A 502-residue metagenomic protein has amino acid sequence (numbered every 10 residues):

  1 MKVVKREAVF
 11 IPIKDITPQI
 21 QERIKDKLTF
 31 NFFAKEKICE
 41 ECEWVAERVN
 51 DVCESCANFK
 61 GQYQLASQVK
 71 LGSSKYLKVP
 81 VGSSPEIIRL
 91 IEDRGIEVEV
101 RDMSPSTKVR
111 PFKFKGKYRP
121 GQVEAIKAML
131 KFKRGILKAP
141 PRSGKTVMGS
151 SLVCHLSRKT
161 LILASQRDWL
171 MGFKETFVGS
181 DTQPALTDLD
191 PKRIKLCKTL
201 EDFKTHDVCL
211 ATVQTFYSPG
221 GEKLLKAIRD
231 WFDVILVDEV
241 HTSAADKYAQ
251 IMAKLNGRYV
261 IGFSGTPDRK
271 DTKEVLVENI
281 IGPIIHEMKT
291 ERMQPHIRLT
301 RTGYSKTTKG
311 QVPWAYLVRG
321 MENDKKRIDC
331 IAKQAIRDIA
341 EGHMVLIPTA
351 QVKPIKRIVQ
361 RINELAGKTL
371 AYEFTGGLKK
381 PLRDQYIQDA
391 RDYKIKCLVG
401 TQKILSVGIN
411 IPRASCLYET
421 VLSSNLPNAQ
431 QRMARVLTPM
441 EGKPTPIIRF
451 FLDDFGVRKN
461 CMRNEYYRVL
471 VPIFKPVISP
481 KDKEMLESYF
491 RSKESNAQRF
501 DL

Functional and structural regions predicted by a protein language model:
F132-V153: Walker A/P-loop
K159-W169, G320-D329, Q334-R361: Conserved strand-helix element at the start of the C-terminal RecA-like helicase core
R167-L200, L365, T369: Conserved helix-turn-beta segment of the N-terminal RecA-like "Helicase ATP-binding" lobe in SF1/SF2 helicases
E201, R357, T369-L405: Conserved helicase ATPase core of P-loop NTP-dependent helicases/translocases
D233-V234, H241-H296: Post-DEXD/H (motif II) to motif III coupling segment of the RecA-like Helicase ATP-binding lobe
E287-V345: Conserved interdomain linker/interface between the two RecA-like ATPase lobes of SF2 helicase motors
I409-L422, I447-F450: A short beta-strand element within the Helicase C-terminal
S424-P444: Conserved SF2 helicase motif VI
